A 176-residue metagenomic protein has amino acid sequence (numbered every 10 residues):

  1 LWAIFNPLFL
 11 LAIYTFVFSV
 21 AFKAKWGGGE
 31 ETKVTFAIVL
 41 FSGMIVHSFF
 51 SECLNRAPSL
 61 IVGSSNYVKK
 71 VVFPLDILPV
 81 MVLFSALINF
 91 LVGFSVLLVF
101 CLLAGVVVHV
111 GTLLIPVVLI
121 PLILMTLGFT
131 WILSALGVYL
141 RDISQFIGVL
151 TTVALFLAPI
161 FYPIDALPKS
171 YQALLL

Functional and structural regions predicted by a protein language model:
L1-L176: Hydrophobic transmembrane alpha-helices and immediately adjacent juxtamembrane helices of multi-pass inner-membrane
